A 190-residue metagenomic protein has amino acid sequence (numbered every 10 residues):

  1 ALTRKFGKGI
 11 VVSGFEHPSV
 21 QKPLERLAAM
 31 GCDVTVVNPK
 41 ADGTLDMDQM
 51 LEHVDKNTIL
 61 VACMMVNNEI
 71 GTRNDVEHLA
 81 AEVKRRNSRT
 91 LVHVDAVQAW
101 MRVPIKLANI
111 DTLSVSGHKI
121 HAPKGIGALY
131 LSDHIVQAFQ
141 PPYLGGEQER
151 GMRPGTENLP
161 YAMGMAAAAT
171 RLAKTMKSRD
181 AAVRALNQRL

Functional and structural regions predicted by a protein language model:
A1-L190: Pyridoxal 5′-phosphate
